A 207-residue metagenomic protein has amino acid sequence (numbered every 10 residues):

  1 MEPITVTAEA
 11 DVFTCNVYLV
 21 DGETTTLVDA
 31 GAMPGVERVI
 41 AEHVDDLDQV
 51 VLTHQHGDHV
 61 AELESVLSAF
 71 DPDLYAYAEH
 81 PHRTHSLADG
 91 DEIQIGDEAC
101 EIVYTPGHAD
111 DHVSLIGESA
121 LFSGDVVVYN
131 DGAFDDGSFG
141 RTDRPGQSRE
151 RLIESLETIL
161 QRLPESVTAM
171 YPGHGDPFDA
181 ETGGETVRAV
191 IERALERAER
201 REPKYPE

Functional and structural regions predicted by a protein language model:
M1-F13, E42-H43, L87, L152 (+2 more regions): Haloarchaeal acidic low-complexity proteome signature biased toward cell-envelope/secretome components but also
M1-I40, S114-N130: Conserved beta-strand hairpin/beta-sheet module of binuclear metal-dependent hydrolase folds, prominently
A10, A30-A99, A189: Active-site HxH/HxHxD metal-binding segment of metal-dependent hydrolases
N16-Y18, H85, G90-D91, V113: Residue-level detector of beta-strand structural context in well-folded domains
L19-G22, V44-D45, P164: Flexible, charged surface loops at secondary-structure boundaries
T24-T26, Q49, E98, S119-A120 (+1 more regions): Structural motif
M33, D110-A198: Metallo-beta-lactamase
V50-V60, Y104-D111, M170-D176: Histidine-centered catalytic micro-motifs
